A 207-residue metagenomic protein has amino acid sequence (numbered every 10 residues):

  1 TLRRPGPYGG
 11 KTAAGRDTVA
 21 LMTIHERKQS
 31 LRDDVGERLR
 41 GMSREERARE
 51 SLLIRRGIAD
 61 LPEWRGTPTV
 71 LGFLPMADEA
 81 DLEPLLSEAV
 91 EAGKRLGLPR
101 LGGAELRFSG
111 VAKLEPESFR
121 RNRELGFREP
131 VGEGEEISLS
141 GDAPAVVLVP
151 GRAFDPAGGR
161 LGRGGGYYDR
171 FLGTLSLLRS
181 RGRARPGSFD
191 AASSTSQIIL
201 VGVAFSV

Functional and structural regions predicted by a protein language model:
P7-G9, G15-E26, D33, E37-G41 (+5 more regions): Surface-exposed, charge/polar-rich loops and edge strands
L21-A143: N-terminal active-site beta-alpha-beta segment that forms phosphate/nucleotide-binding and substrate-recognition loops
M76-D78, R152-P156: Short glycine-rich anion-binding loops that position phosphate/pyrophosphate groups of nucleotides and phosphorylated
R107, S118, G126, A153 (+2 more regions): Intrinsic disorder/low-structure terminal segments
